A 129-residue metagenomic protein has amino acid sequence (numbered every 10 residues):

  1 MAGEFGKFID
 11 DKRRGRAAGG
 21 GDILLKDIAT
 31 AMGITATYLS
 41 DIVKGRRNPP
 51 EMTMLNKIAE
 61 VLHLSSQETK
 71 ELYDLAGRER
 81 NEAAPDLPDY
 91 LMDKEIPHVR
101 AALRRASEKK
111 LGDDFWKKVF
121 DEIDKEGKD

Functional and structural regions predicted by a protein language model:
M1-L24, S107, L111, W116-E122 (+1 more regions): A short, Lys/Arg-rich alpha-helix, primarily the initiator
K12, I42, L72: Residues in the recognition helix of alpha-helical DNA-binding motifs
A18-D41: Short alpha-helical DNA-recognition segment
A18-K26, E51-L55, D86: Short, charged amphipathic recognition helices of the HTH superfamily and cognate SANT/SANTA-like modules
G33-P49, K57, L75: Recognition helix of helix-turn-helix/homeodomain-like DNA-binding domains that insert into the DNA major groove
A36, E51-M52, T69-D89: Amphipathic alpha-helical "recognition" segments
T53-K70: DNA major-groove recognition helix of helix-turn-helix/homeodomain DNA-binding modules
G77-D129: Interfacial/linker helices and their anchor residues that mediate assembly or domain coupling
